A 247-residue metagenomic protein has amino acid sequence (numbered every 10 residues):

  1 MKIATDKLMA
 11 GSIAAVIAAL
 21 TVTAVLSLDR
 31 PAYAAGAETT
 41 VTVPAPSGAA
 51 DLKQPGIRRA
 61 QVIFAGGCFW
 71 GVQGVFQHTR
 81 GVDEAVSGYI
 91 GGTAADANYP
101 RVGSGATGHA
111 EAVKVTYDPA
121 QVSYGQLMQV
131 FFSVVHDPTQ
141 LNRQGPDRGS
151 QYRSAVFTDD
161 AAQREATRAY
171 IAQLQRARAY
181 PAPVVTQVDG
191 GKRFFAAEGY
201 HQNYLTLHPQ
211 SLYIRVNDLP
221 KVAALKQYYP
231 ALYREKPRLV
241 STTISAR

Functional and structural regions predicted by a protein language model:
K2-R247: Flexible coil/turn and secondary-structure edge motifs
